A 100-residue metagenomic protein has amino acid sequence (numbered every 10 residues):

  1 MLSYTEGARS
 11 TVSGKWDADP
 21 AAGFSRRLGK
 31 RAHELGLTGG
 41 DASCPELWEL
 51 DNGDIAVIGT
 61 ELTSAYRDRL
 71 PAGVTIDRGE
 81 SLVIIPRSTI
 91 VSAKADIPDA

Functional and structural regions predicted by a protein language model:
L2-A42: Short, charged/polar N-terminal "headpieces" of proteins
S43, V57: Short, surface-exposed polybasic-aromatic patches that bind anionic ligands, especially phosphate groups
E46: Short, surface-exposed charged micro-motifs
L50-G53: Short acidic-glycine loop/turn motifs at beta-strand connectors
G59-L62, Y66-A100: Helix-rich interaction surfaces within compact, conserved domain-sized segments that mediate assembly or partner
